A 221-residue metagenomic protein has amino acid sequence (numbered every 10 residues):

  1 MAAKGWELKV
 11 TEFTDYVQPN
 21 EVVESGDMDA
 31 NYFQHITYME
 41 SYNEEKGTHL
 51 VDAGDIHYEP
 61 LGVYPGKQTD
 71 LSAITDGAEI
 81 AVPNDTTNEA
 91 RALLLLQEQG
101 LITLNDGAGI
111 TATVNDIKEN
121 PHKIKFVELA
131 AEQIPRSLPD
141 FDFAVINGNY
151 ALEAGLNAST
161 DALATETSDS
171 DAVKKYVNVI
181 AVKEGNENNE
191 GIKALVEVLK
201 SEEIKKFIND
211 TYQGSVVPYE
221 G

Functional and structural regions predicted by a protein language model:
M1-K9: Short, polar/charged alpha-helical segment
V10-E21, G109-R136: Short helix-initiation/N-cap motifs at beta->coil->alpha
Y16-G47, E153-G155: Pocket-flanking alpha-helical
E24-Q34, A78, L101, H122-K125 (+1 more regions): Alpha-to-beta junction loops
S41-A53, G66-T69, D140, V145 (+1 more regions): Ligand-binding "clamshell"
A53-I102, K205: A conserved helix-loop-strand patch within extracytoplasmic ligand-binding domains of the periplasmic binding
P60-L71, Y176-N189: A bilobed periplasmic-binding-protein/Venus flytrap-type ligand-binding module shared by bacterial periplasmic
A90-Q97, L199-Y219: Periplasmic-binding protein-like
